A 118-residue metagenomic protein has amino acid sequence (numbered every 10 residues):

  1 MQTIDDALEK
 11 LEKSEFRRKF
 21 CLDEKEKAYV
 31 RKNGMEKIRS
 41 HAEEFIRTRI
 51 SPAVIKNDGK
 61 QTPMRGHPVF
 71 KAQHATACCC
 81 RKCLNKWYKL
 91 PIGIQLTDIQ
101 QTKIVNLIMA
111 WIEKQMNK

Functional and structural regions predicted by a protein language model:
M1-I46: Core of compact, soluble alpha-helical bundle domains
T3, K86-L90, K114: RNA-interacting cores
V54, F70-K71, L90, I94: Terminal, compositionally biased segments used for targeting/anchoring and flexible tails
K56-T76: Immediate flanking context of iron-sulfur cluster ligation sites
K82-I108: Iron-sulfur (Fe-S) cluster-binding segments and ferredoxin-like electron-carrier domains, especially [2Fe-2S]
A110-K118: Short terminal or interdomain "cap/linker" segment that borders an active site or interface and mediates
